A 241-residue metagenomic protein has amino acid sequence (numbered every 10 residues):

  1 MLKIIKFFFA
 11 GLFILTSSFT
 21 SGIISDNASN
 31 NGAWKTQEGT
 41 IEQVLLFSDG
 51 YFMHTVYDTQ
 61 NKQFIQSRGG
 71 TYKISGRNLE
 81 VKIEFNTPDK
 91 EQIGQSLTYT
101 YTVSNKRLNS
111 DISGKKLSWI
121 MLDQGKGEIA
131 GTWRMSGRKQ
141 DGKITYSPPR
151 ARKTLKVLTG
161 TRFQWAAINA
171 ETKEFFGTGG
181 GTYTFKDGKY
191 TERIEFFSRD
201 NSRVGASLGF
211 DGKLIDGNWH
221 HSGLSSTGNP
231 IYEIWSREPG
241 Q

Functional and structural regions predicted by a protein language model:
M1-F9: Bacterial N-terminal signal peptides that target proteins for export
K6, S18-T178, K189-Q241: Lipid interaction determinants
F8-G11, Y183, F197: Intrinsically disordered, low-complexity segments enriched in polar/charged small residues
F13-S17: Hydrophobic core
G180-K186: Beta-propeller blade signature
